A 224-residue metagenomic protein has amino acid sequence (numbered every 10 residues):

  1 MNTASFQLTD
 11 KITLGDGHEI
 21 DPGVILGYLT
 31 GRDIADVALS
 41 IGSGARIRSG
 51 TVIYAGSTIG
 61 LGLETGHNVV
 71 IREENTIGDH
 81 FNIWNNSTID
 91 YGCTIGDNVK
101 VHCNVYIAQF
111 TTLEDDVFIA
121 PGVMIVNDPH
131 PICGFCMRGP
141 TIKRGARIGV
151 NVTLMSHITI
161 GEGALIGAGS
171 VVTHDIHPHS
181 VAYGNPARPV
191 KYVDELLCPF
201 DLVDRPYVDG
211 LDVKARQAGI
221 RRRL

Functional and structural regions predicted by a protein language model:
M1-T3, D209: Membrane-proximal basic amphipathic "stem/tether" segments
A4, D10, D16, D21-P22 (+26 more regions): Left-handed beta-helix
K11, K100, K143, K191 (+2 more regions): Context-gated lysine
G17, E195-L197, G210: Intrinsic-disorder/low-complexity loop/linker signature
R32-I34: N-terminal glycine-rich cofactor-binding segment
S43-A45, R144-A146, F200-V203, D209-L211: Short, low-complexity, polar/charged sequence segments that are solvent-exposed and flexible
P178-V203: Conserved beta-strand-loop-alpha-helix hinge in the C-terminal portion of ABC ATPase nucleotide-binding domains
D204-L224: ABC ATPase nucleotide-binding domains
